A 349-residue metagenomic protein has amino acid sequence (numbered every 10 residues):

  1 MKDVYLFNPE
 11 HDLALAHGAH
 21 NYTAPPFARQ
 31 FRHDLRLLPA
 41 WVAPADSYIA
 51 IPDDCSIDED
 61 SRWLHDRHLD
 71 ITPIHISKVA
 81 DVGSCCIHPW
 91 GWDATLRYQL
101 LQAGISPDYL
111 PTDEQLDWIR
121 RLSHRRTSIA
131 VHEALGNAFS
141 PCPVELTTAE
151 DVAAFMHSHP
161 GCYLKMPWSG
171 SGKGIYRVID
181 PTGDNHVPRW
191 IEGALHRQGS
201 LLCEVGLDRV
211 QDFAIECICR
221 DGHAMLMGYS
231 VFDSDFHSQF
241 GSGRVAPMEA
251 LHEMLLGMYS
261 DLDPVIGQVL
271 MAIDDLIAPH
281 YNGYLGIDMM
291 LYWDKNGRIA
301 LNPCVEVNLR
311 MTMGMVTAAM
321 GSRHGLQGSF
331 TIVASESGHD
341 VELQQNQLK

Functional and structural regions predicted by a protein language model:
M1-A45: N-terminal-proximal low-complexity accessory segments that begin disordered and transition into the first
A28-V42, A50-A154: Conserved N-proximal alpha/beta basic substrate-recognition cap immediately N-terminal to, or forming the N-lobe
C142-P143, G161-V187, F213-A214, F236-M254: Glycine-rich phosphate-binding loop of ATP-grasp-fold ATP-dependent ligases
M156-R177, H196-R209, I287, E306: ATP-grasp fold ATP-binding core
H186-F240, L291-C304: Phosphate-binding site of ATP-dependent enzymes
C217-L270, N308-V333: ATP-dependent carboxylate/phosphate-activation module, predominantly the ATP-grasp catalytic core and closely related
L226, Q239-I299, G338-L348: A long amphipathic alpha-helix within ATP-dependent nucleotide-binding catalytic cores
N282-Q344: C-terminal structural cap/anchor segments
